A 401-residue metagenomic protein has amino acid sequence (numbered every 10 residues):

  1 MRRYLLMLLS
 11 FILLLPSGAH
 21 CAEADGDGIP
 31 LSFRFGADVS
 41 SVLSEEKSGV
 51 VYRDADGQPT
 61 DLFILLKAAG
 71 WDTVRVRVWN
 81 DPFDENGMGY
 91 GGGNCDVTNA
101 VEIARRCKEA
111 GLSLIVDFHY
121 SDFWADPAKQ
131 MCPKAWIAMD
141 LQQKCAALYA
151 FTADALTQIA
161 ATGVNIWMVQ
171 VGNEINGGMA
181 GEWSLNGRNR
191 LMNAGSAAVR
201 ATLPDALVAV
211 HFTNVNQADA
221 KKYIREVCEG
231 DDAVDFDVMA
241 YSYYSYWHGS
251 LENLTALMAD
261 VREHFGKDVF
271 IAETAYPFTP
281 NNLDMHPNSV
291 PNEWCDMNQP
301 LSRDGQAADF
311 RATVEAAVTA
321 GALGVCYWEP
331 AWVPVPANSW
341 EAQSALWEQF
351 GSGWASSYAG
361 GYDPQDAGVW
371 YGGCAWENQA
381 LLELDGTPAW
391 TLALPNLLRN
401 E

Functional and structural regions predicted by a protein language model:
L15-D27: Sec-dependent signal peptide cleavage junction
D25-L65: Boundary/entry segment of secreted carbohydrate-active catalytic domains
A37, L66, D117, V169 (+3 more regions): Conserved, mostly hydrophobic/aromatic
E45-E46, V50-G57, D81-T98, N176-A180 (+4 more regions): Acidic-and-aromatic substrate-binding clefts and catalytic sites of carbohydrate-active enzymes
D56, T60-F63, D205-L207, K222-C295 (+1 more regions): Glycoside hydrolase catalytic-domain groove-lining segments
Q58-A125, L185-A209, L254-M258, R262-H264: Aromatic-lined substrate-binding rim segments of carbohydrate-active enzymes
C95-N99, A125-E229, V234, G249-M258 (+3 more regions): Active-site cleft segment of glycoside hydrolase catalytic domains centered on the general acid/base Glu
N281-S289, P300-A308, A316, W328-E401: Aromatic-rich peripheral "rim/lid" segments of glycoside hydrolase catalytic domains that contact and position glycan
